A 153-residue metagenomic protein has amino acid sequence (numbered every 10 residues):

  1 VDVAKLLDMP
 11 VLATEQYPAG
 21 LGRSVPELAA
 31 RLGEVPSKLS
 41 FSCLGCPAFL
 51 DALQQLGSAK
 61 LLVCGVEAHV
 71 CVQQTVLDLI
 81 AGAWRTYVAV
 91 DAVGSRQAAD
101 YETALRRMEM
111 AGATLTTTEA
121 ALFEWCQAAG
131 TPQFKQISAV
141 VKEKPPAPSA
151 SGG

Functional and structural regions predicted by a protein language model:
V3-M9, A19-G153: Active-site-adjacent betaalpha module
Q16: Active-site anion-handling motifs in enzyme catalytic cores
